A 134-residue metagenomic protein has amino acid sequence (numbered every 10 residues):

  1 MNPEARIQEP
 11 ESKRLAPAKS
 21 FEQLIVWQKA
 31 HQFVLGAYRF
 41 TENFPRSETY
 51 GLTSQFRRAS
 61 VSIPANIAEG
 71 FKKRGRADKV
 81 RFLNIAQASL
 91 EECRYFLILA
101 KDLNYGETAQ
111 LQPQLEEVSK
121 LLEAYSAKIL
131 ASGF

Functional and structural regions predicted by a protein language model:
M1-F134: Amphipathic alpha-helical assembly/interaction segments
